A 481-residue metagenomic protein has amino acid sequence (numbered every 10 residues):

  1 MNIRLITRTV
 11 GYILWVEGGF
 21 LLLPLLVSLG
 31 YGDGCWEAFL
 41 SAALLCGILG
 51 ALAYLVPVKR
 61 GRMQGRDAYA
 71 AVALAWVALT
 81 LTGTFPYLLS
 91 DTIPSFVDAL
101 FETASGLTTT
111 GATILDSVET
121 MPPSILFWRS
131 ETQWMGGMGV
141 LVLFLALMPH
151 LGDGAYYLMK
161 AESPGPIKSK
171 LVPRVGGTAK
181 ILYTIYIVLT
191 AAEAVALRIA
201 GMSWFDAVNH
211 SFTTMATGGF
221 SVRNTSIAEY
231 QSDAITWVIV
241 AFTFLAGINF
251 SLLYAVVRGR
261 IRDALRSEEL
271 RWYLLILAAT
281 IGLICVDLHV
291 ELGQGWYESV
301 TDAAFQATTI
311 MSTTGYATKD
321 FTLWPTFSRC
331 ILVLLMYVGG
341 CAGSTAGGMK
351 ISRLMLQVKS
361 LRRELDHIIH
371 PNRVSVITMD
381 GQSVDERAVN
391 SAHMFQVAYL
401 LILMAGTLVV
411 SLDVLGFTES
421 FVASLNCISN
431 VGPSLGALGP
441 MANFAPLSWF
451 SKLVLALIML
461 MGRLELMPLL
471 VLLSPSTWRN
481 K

Functional and structural regions predicted by a protein language model:
M1-K481: Membrane-proximal intracellular helices of multi-pass ion channels
